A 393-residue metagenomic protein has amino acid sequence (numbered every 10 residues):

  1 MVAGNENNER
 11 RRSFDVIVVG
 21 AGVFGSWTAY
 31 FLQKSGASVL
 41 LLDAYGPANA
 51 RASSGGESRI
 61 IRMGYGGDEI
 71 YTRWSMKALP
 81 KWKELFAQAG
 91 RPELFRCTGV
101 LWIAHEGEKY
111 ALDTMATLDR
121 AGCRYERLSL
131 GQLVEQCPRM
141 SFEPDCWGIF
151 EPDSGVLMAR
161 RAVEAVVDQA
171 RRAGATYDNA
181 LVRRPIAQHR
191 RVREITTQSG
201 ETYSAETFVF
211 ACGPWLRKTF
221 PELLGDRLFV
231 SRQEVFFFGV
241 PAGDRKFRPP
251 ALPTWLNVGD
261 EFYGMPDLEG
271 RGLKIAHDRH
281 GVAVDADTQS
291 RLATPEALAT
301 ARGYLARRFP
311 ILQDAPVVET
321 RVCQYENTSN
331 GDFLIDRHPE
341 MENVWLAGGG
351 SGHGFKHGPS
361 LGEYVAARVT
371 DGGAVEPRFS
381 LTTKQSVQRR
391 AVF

Functional and structural regions predicted by a protein language model:
M1-V16, K34: Extreme N-terminal leader/targeting segments of oxidoreductases
R12-F14, T197-T207: Core beta-strand elements of the Rossmann-like FAD/NAD(P) dinucleotide-binding domain in flavoenzyme oxidoreductases
F14-L41: N-terminal Rossmann-like FAD-binding beta1-loop-alpha1 element of flavoenzymes
F24, Y30-S35, R91-R96, T202-Y203 (+1 more regions): Active-site substrate-recognition segment that forms the wall of the catalytic cavity or substrate channel
K34-S54: Glycine-rich FAD pyrophosphate-binding loop
S58-Q136, E261: Dinucleotide-binding Rossmann-like beta1-alpha1 core, especially the glycine-rich loop that anchors the ADP
H105-N179, R184-R191: Flavin (FAD/FMN) cofactor-binding and adjacent substrate-gating region of FAD-dependent oxidoreductase domains
Y304-F393: C-terminal catalytic lobe of FAD-dependent flavoproteins
